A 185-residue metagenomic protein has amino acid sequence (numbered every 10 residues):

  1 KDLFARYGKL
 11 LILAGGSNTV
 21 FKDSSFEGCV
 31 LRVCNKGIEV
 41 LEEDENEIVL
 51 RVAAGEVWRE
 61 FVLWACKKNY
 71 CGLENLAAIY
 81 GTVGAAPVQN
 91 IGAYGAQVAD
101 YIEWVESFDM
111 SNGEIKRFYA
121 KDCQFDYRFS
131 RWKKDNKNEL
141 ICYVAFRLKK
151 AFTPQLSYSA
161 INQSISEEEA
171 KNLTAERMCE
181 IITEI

Functional and structural regions predicted by a protein language model:
K1-Y101, D109-S111: Anion-binding (especially nucleotide phosphate/pyrophosphate-binding) glycine-rich loop and adjoining beta-alpha core
T19, I115-I185: Phosphate/pyrophosphate- and phosphate-bearing ligand-binding catalytic cores of soluble enzymes
V33, S107, F146-L148: Hydrophobic side chains in beta-strands
I38-E39, I102, I141, Y158: Generic preference for hydrophobic/aromatic residues in regular secondary structure cores
